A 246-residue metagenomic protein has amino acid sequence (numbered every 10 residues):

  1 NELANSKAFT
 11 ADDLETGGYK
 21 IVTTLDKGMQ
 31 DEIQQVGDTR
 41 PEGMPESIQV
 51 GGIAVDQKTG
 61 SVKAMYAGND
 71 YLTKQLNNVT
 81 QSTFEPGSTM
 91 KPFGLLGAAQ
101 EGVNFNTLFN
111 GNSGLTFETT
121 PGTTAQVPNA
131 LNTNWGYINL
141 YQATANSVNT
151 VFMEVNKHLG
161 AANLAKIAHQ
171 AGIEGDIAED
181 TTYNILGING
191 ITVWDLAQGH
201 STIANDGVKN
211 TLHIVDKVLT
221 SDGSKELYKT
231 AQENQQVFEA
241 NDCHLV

Functional and structural regions predicted by a protein language model:
E2-N5, A54-N69, E101-V103, G136 (+4 more regions): Glycine-rich, acidic and aromatic/proline-enriched surface loops and short helix-turn segments that act as binding
K7, A11-F84, S88-T89, T107 (+1 more regions): Periplasmic/cell-envelope proteins involved in peptidoglycan metabolism and beta-lactam response
L14-Y19, Q75-T80, W135-Y137, A145-F152 (+2 more regions): Flexible glycine/proline-enriched surface loops and loop-helix/loop-strand junctions
V22-Q30, P45, N69, T73 (+8 more regions): Solvent-exposed, acidic/flexible segments
I33, G60, T83-G111, A143 (+2 more regions): Active-site SXXK
A54-V55, F117, V218: Hydrophobic beta-strand positions
V103-L164, K209, S221-V246: Conserved catalytic neighborhood of penicillin-recognizing serine enzymes
E174-K225, A231, Q235-V237: Active-site-proximal helix/loop microenvironment of the serine DD-peptidase/beta-lactamase transpeptidase fold
